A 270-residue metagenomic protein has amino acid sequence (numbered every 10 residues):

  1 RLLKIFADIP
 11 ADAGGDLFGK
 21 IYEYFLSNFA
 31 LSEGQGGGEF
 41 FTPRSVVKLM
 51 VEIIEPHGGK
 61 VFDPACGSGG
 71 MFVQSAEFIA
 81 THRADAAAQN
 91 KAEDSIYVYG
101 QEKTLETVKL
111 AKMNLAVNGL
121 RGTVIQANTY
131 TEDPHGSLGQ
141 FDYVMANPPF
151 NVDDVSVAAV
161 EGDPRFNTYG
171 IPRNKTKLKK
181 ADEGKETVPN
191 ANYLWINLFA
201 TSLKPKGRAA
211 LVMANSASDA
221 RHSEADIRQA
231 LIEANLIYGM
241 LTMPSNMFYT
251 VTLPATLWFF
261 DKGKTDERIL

Functional and structural regions predicted by a protein language model:
R1-G58, T123-D133, S137, T242-S245 (+1 more regions): Non-catalytic, mostly N-terminal accessory regions of nucleic-acid modification and defense proteins
P10-G14, E39, G100, G184-V188 (+1 more regions): Alpha-helix initiation/capping motif
D12-G15, N118, K206, A234: Residues at alpha-helix boundaries and the short loops/turns that link adjacent helices
S32, E93-D94, K177-D182: A short, mixed-charge helix-start or loop-turn motif at secondary-structure junctions
G36-A146, F150-D163, M213-S216, A220-I237 (+1 more regions): Conserved S-adenosyl-L-methionine
K103, V108, K112, L178-F260: Conserved Class I SAM-dependent methyltransferase catalytic core
F150-D153, V157, E161-P189: Conserved catalytic motifs of ABC-family nucleotide-binding domains
V155, A159, Y249-L270: Flexible, glycine-/basic-rich loop-and-beta segments that form/coincide with the SAM-dependent methyltransferase
